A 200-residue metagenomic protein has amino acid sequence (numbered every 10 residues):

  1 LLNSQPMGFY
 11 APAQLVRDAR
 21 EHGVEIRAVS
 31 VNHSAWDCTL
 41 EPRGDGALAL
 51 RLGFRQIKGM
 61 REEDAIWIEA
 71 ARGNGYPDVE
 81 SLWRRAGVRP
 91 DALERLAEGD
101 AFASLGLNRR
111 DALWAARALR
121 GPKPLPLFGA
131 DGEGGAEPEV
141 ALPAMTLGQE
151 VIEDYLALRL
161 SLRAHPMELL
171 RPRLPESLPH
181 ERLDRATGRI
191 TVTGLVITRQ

Functional and structural regions predicted by a protein language model:
L1-Q200: Noncatalytic, beta-rich nucleic-acid-contacting surfaces in large DNA/RNA-processing enzymes
